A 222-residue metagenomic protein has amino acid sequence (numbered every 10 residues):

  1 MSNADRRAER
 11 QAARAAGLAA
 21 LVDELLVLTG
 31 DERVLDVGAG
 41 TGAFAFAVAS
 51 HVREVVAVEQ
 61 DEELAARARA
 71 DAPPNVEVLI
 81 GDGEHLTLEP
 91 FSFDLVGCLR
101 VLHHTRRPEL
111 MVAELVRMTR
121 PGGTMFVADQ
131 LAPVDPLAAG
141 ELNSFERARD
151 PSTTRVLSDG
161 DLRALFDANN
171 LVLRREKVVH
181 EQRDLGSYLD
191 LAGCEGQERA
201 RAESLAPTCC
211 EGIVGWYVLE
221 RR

Functional and structural regions predicted by a protein language model:
M1-E32, A43-A47, E63-R67, S187-L189: Conserved class I S-adenosyl-L-methionine
E32-G38: Conserved class I S-adenosyl-L-methionine
T41-H85: Class I SAM-dependent methyltransferase SAM/SAH-binding core
G97: A conserved beta-strand element that flanks and buttresses the S-adenosyl-L-methionine
E109-P121: A short glycine-rich, Lys/Arg-flanked "PGG" loop and its adjoining helix->strand segment in the class I
F126-A148: Conserved class I S-adenosyl-L-methionine
T154-N169: Short alpha-helix
V172-R222: Conserved Class I S-adenosyl-L-methionine
